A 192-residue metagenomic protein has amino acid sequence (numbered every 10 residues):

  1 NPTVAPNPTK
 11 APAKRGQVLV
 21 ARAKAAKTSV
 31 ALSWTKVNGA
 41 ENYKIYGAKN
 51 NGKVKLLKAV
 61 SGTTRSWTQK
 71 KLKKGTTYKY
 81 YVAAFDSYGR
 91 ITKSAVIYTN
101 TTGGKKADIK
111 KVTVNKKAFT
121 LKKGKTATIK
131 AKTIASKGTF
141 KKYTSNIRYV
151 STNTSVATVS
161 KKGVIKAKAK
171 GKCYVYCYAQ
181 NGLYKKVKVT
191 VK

Functional and structural regions predicted by a protein language model:
P2-G39, K74, R90-G104: Pro/Thr/Ser/Gly-rich low-complexity, intrinsically disordered linker/stalk tracts
V37-E41, K141-T144: Short proline/glycine-enriched turn/loop motifs at strand-loop junctions of beta-rich domains
V37-G39, S87, I134-S136: Short solvent-exposed strand-capping/beta-turn motif centered on an Asx-Ser/Thr pair
A40-L57: Extracellular low-complexity, O-glycosylation-prone stalks/linkers
Y46-N50, F85, V150-T152: Predominantly extracellular/luminal cell-surface or secreted proteins
T63-T68: Short S/T/G- and acidic-enriched coil/turn segments that sit immediately N-terminal to beta-strands in beta-sandwich
Q69-R90: Beta-strand-rich modules
G104-K192: Extracytoplasmic soluble-region selector
